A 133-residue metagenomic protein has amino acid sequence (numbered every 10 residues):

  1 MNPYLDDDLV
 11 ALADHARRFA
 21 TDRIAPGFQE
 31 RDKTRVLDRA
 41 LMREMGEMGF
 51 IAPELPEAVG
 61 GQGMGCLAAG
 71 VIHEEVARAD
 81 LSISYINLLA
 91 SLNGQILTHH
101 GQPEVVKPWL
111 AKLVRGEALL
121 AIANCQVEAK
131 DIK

Functional and structural regions predicted by a protein language model:
M1-Y85, K107-P108, K112: Amphipathic, small/basic residue-rich leader segments at the start of a protein or domain
P53-L55, I86-S91, A121-A123: Short beta-strands and strand-loop turn motifs
G61-Q62, E104-K133: Glycine-rich, Trp-frequent "lid" loop and neighboring beta-strands that shape and gate the flavin cofactor pocket
Y85-E104, A129, K133: N-terminal glycine-rich flavin-associated loop
